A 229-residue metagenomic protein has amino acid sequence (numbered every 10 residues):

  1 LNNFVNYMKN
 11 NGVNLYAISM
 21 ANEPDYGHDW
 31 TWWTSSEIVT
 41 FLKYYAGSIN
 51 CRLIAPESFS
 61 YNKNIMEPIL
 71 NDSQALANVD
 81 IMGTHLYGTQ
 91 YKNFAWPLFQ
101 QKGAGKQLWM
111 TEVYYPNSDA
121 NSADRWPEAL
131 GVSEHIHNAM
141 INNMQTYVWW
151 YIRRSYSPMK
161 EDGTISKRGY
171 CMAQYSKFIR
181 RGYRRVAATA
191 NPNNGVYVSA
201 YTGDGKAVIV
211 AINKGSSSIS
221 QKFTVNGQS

Functional and structural regions predicted by a protein language model:
L1-D72, Y91-Q101: Active-site cleft segment of glycoside hydrolase catalytic domains centered on the general acid/base Glu
V13-N14, S73-N78, Q101-G103, M140-N142 (+1 more regions): Extracellular/periplasmic catalytic domains that process cell-envelope and extracellular macromolecules
Y16-M20, R52-A55, D80-T84, Q107-E112 (+3 more regions): Structural recognition of the beta-strand scaffold that forms the well-ordered cores of secreted hydrolase catalytic
A21-G27, S58-K63, L86-Q90, V113-S118 (+2 more regions): Solvent-exposed loop/turn segments at secondary-structure junctions within structured extracellular/periplasmic domains
F59-T84, N117-R125: Substrate-binding cleft/loops of secretory-pathway carbohydrate-active enzymes
A95-L98, E134-H137, V196-S199, V210: Generic recognition of flexible, low-complexity loop/linker segments
Q107-K177, A187-N191: Aromatic/acidic polysaccharide-binding cleft in carbohydrate-active enzymes
T189-Q228: Carbohydrate-binding surface patches
